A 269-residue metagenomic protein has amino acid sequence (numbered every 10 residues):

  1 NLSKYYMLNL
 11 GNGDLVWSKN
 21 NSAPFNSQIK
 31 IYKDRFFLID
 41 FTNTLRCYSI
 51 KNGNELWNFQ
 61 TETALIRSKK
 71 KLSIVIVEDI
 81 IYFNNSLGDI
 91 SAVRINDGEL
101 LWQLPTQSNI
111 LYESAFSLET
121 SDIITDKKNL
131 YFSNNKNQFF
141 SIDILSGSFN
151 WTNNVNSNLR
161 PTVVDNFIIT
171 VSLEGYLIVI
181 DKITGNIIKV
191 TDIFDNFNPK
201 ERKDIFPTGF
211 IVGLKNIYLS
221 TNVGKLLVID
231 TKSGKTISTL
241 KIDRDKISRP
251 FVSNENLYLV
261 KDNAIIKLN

Functional and structural regions predicted by a protein language model:
L2-S3, T42, L87, K136 (+3 more regions): Residue-level signature of beta-propeller blades and closely related beta-rich strand-turn architectures in secreted
Y6, R46, S91, L100 (+4 more regions): WD40 beta-propeller blade core
N9-G13, S49-G53, R94-G98, D143-S146 (+3 more regions): Short loop/turn segments that connect beta-strands within beta-propeller blades
D14-K33, N54-E78, E99-K127, S148-D165 (+2 more regions): Extracytoplasmic beta-rich repeat domains
I39, N84, S133, V171 (+2 more regions): Residue-level marker for isolated small/hydroxyl-bearing positions within beta-strands of beta-sheet-rich domains
V164-V179, N186, V190-I229: Loop/turn-rich, solvent-exposed surfaces of beta-rich toroidal or solenoidal domains
T184, N216, T221-A264, N269: C-terminal closing repeat unit and adjoining cap/tail of repeat-based domains
